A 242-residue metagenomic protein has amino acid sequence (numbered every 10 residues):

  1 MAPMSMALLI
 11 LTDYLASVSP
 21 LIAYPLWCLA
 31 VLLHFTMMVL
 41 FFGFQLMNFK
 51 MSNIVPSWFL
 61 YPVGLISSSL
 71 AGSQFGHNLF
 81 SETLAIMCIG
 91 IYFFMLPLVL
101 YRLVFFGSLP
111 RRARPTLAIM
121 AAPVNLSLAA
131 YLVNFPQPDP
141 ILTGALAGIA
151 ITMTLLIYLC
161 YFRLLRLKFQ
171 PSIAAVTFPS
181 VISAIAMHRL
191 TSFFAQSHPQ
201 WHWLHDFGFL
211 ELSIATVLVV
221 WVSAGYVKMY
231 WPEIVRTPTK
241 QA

Functional and structural regions predicted by a protein language model:
M1-L11, P62, S68, F93-F94 (+3 more regions): Core segments of alpha-helical transmembrane spans in multipass integral membrane proteins
M1-M4, G43-G64, S81-L84, L100-N125 (+2 more regions): Cytoplasm-facing juxtamembrane segments at the starts of transmembrane helices in multi-pass membrane proteins
L9-C88: Membrane-interface helix-loop-helix junctions at boundaries between adjacent transmembrane segments
I10-S17, S67-N78, V124-P138, I182-P199: Hydrophobic alpha-helical transmembrane segments in multi-pass integral membrane proteins
P20, R112-L117, N134-I149, L155-A242: C-terminal transmembrane helix-loop-helix hairpin of multi-pass membrane proteins
L26-L32, W58-F59, T83-G90, A118-A121 (+3 more regions): Physicochemical signature of membrane-embedded alpha-helices that form the seven-helix bundle of GPCRs, emphasizing
M37-F41, L70-A71, F94-V104, L126-V133 (+1 more regions): Alpha-helical transmembrane segments in multipass membrane proteins, preferentially the mid-helix core
